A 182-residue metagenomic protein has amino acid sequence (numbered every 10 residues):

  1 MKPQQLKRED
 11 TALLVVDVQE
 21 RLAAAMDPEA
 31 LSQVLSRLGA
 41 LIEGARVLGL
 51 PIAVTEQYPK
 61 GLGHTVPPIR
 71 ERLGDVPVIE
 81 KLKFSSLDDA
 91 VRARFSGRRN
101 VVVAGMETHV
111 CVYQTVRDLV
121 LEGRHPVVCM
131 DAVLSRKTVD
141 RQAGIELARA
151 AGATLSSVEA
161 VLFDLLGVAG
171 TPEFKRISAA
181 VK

Functional and structural regions predicted by a protein language model:
M1-A12, K60-K182: Active-site-adjacent betaalpha module
R8-T11, D27-V54: A short alpha/beta connector and helix-capping loop motif
A12-Q19: Short acidic catalytic loops
V18, V54-Q57, M130: A cross-domain feature marking catalytic cores of carbohydrate-active enzymes and several ubiquitous metabolic/repair
E20-A25: Short acidic, Gly/Ser-rich segments with clustered Asp/Glu that frequently serve as metal-coordination loops in enzyme
A45-I69: Short hydrophobic interaction/assembly module
